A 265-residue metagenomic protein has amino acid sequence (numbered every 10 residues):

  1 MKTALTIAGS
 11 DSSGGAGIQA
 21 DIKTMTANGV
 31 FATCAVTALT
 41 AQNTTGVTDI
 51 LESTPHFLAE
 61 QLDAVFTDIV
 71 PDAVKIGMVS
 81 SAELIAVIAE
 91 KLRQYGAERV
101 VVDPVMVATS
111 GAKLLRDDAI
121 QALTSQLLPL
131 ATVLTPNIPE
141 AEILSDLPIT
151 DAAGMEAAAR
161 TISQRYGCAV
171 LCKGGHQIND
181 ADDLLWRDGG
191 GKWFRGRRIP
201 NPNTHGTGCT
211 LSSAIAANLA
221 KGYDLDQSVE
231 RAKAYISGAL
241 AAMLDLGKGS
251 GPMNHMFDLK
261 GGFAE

Functional and structural regions predicted by a protein language model:
T3-T6, T26-S110: Conserved N-terminal subdomain of the carbohydrate kinase-like
I7-S13, G191-H205: Short pre-catalytic strand/loop immediately N-terminal to key active-site residues, enriched for Gly-Thr
G14-V30: N-terminal basic/disordered segments at the start of proteins
G29-T33, K192, N218-A232: Phosphate-handling active-site elements
D49-E52, D226-E265: Charged C-terminal helix
A86-Y95, C168, D182, D188-G190 (+1 more regions): Nucleotide and nucleotide-moiety/phosphate-recognizing core
D117-G191: Conserved phosphate/ATP/ADP-binding segment of small-molecule kinases
E142-I143, N201-L225: Short, small-residue alpha-helix embedded
